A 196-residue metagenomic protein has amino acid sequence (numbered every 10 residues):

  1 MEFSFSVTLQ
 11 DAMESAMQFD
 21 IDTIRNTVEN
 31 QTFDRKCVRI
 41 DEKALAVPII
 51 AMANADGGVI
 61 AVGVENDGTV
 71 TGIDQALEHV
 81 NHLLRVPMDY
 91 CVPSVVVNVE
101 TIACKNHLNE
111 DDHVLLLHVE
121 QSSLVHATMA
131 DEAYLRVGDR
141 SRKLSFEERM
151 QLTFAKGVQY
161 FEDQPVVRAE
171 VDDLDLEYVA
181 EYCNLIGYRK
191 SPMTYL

Functional and structural regions predicted by a protein language model:
M1-L196: Conserved N-terminal catalytic/coupling substructures associated with nucleotide/phosphate chemistry
